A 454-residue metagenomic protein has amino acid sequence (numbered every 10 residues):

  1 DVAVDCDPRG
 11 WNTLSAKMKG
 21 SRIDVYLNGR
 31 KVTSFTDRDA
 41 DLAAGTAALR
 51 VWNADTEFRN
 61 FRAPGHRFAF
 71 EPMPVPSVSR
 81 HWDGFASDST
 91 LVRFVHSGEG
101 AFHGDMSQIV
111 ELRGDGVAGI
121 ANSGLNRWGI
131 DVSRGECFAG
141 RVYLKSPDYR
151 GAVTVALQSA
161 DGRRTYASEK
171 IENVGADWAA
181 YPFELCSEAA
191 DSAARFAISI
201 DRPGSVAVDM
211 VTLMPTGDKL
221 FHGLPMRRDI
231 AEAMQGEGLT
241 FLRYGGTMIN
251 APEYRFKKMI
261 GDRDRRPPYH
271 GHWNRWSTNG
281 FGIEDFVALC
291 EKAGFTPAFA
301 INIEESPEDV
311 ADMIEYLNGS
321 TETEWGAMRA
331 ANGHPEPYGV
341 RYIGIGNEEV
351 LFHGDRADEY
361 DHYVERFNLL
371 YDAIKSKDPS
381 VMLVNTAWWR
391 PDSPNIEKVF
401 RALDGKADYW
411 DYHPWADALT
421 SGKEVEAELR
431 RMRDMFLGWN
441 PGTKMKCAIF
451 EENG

Functional and structural regions predicted by a protein language model:
D1, S21, Y26-T33, D37-R38 (+8 more regions): Extracellular and organelle-lumenal recognition/adhesion modules and their flexible linkers in secreted
G10-D24: Localized edge beta-strand/strand-to-loop motifs within extracellular or lumenal beta-rich domains
D37, V155, V310-I314, P391-L403: Distinct, well-ordered alpha-helical segments
V142, G238, C290, M313 (+4 more regions): Conserved, mostly hydrophobic/aromatic
P147, F221, W276-S277, I303-E308 (+5 more regions): Acidic-and-aromatic substrate-binding clefts and catalytic sites of carbohydrate-active enzymes
L185-S187, A193-S205, V211, R329 (+1 more regions): Noncatalytic carbohydrate-binding groove/subsite architecture in carbohydrate-active enzymes
T240-Y244, P297-I301, R341-I345, L383-N385 (+2 more regions): Hydrophobic faces of well-ordered beta-strands that scaffold small-molecule active sites in alpha/beta enzyme cores
G319-G339: Short mixed-charge
